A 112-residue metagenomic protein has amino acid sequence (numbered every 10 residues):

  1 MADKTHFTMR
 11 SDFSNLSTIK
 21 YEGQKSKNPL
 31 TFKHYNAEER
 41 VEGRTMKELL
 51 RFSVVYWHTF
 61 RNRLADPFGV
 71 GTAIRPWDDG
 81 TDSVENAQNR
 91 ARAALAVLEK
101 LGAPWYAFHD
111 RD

Functional and structural regions predicted by a protein language model:
M1-D112: N-terminal pre-domain/capping segments
